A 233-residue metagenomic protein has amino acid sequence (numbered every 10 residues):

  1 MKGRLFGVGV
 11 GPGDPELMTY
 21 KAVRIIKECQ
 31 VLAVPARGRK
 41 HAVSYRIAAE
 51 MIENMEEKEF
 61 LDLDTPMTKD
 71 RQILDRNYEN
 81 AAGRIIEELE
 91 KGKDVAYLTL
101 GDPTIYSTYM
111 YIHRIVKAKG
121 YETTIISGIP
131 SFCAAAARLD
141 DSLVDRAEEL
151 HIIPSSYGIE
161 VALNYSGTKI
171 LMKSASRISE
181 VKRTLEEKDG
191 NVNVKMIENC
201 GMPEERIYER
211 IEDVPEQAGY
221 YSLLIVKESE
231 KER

Functional and structural regions predicted by a protein language model:
M1-P15, Y20-A22, K27-Y121, Y208 (+3 more regions): Class I S-adenosyl-L-methionine
L5, N164-R233: A contiguous loop/helix-start segment that scaffolds small-molecule binding in enzyme catalytic cores
P12-P15, G38-R39, S156-G158, A175-I178: Short beta->alpha connector loops
V34, E59-D64, I125, D145 (+4 more regions): Structural signal for conserved beta-strand scaffold positions within catalytic alpha/beta enzyme cores
R39-H41, T68, P130-C133, M202-E204: Short gly/pro/ser/thr-enriched loop/turn and capping motifs at secondary-structure boundaries
T65-R71, G158-E160, M202-E204: A short acidic, often aromatic-flanked loop/helix-cap motif at beta-alpha or helix-coil junctions that lines enzyme
Q72-D75, T108-Y109, A136-R138, A162-N164 (+2 more regions): Short, well-ordered secondary-structure micro-motifs
T104-Y165, P215: Class I SAM-dependent methyltransferase SAM-binding "motif I" and its flanking Rossmann-like core
